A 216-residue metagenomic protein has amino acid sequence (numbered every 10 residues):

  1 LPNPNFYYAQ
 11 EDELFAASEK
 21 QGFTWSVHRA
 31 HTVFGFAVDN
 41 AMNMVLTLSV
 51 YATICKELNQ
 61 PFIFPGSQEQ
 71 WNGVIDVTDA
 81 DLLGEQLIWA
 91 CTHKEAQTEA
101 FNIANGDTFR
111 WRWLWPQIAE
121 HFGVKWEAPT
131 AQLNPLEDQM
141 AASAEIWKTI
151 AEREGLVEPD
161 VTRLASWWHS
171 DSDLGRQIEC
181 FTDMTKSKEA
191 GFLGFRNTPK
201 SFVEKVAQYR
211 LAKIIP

Functional and structural regions predicted by a protein language model:
L1-H31, F36: Active-site Tyr-X1-5-Lys
F6-A9, N43-T47, G66-T92, T98-E99: Substrate-positioning beta->alpha
Q21, G35-Y51, W89-F101, K125: Glycine/proline-rich active-site loop of Rossmann-fold NAD(P)-dependent oxidoreductases
S26-R29, T78, A100-A104, F181: A structural signal for short, well-ordered beta-strand segments and their strand-loop junctions that often border
H31-F34, L82, N105-D107: Short, flexible loop/turn elements at secondary-structure junctions
V33, S49-E69: A short C-terminal helix-loop "cap" of Rossmann-like NAD(P)-dependent dehydrogenase/epimerase domains
Q86-D171, G175, D183-T185, E189 (+1 more regions): Mid/C-terminal beta-alpha module of Rossmann-like enzyme folds, strongest in SDR-family dehydrogenases/epimerases
